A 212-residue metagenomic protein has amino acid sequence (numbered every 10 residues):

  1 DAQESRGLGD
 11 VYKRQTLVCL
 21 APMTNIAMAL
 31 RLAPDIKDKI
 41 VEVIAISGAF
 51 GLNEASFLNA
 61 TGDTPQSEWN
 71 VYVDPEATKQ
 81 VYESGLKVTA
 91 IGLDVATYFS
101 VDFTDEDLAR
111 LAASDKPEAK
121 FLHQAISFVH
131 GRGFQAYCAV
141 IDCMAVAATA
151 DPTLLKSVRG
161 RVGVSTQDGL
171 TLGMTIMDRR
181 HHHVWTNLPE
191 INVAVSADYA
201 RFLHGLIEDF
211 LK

Functional and structural regions predicted by a protein language model:
D1-Y12: Single conserved hydrophobic/aromatic residue that forms the stacking wall/gate of nucleotide- or nucleobase-binding
R6, T78-Y82: Short amphipathic alpha-helical segments and helix-helix/interface helices
K13-A33, K39-I40: A glycine-rich beta-strand to alpha-helix segment that forms a phosphate/ribose-binding loop at ligand/cofactor sites
K13-Q15, D38-V41, G85-K87, V158-R159: Short coil/turn connectors at secondary-structure junctions
V18-L20, I44-S47, I91-G92: Short beta-strand segments
T24, F50-L52, V95-F99: Short, catalytically relevant binding-site loops at active-site mouths
D35-Q66: Class I SAM-dependent methyltransferase SAM-binding "motif I" and its flanking Rossmann-like core
W69-Y72, Y82-K212: Conformational coupling and interaction surfaces
